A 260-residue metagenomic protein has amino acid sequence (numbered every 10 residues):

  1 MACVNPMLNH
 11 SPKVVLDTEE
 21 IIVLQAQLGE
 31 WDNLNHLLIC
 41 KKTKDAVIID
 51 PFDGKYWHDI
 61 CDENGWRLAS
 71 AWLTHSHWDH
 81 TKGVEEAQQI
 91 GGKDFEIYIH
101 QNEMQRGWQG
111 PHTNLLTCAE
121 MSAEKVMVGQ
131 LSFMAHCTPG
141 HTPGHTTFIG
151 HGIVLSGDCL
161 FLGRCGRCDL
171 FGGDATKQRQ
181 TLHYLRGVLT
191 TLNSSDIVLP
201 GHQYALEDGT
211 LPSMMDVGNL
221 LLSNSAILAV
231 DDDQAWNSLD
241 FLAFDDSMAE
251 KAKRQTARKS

Functional and structural regions predicted by a protein language model:
M1-K13, Q180-S260: Accessory terminal helices/loops
N9-N64, T147-G157: Conserved beta-strand hairpin/beta-sheet module of binuclear metal-dependent hydrolase folds, prominently
L28-D32, C118, P139-T142: A short catalytic or substrate-binding loop motif that flags glycine-/basic-rich loops and adjacent residues that bind
D32, A46, F52-M134: Active-site HxH/HxHxD metal-binding segment of metal-dependent hydrolases
H36-L37, A123-I153: Core dinuclear metal-dependent hydrolase active-site scaffold
P51-D53, S76, N102-E103, G140-T142 (+4 more regions): Active-site metal-binding loops of divalent metal-dependent hydrolases
A71-T81, H136-G144, L199-A205: Histidine-centered catalytic micro-motifs
D158, R167-T191: A contiguous pocket-lining binding segment that forms or flanks enzyme active sites
